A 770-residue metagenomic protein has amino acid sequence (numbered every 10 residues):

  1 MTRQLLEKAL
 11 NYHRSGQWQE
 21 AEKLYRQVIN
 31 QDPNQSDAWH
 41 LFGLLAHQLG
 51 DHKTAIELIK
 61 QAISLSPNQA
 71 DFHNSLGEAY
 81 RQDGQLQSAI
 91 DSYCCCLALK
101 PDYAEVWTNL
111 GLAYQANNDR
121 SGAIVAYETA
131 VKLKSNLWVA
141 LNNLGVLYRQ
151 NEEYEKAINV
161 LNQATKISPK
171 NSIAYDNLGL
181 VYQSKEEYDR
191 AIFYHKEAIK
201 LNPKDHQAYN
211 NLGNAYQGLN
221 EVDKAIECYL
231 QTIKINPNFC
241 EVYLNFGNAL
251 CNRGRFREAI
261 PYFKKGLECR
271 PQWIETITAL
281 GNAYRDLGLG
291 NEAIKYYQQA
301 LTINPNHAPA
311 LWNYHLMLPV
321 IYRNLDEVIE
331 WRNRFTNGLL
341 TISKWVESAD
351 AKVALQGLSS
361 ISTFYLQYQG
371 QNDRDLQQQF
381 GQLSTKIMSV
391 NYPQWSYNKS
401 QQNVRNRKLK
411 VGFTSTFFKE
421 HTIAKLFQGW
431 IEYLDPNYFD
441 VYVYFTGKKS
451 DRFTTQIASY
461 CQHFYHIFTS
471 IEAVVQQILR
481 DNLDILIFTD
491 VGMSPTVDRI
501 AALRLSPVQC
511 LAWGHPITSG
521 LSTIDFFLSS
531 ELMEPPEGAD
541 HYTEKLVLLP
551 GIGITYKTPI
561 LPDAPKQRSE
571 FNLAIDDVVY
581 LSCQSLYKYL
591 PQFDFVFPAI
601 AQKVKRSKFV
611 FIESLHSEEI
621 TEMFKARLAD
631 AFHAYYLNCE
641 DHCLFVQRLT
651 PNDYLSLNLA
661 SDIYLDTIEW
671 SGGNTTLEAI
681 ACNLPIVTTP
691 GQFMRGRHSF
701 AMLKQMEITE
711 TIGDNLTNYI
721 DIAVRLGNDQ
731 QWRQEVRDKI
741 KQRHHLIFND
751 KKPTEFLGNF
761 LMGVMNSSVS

Functional and structural regions predicted by a protein language model:
T2, R14-K23, Q48-Q61, D71 (+11 more regions): Structural signature of tandem alpha-helical TPR/SEL1-like repeats, specifically the intra-repeat loop/turn
L6-L10, R14, D37-Q48, D71-Q82 (+9 more regions): Conserved alpha-helical positions within TPR/SEL1-like repeat arrays
K264, I277, D286-F464: N-terminal subdomain of nucleotide-sugar transferases
N337, G357-I387, L505-P565: Active-site-proximal region of nucleotide-activated glycan assembly enzymes, centered on histidine/acidic-rich loops
Y392-I524, S529-A539, F609-P753: Conserved nucleotide-cofactor-binding alpha/beta core module
Q394-K410, P562-Y580, Q602: Nucleotide-sugar donor-binding and catalytic loop/hinge architecture of NDP-sugar-dependent glycosyltransferases
K408-T416, A574-L590, D594: Conserved donor-binding/catalytic core segment of Leloir-type glycosyltransferases
